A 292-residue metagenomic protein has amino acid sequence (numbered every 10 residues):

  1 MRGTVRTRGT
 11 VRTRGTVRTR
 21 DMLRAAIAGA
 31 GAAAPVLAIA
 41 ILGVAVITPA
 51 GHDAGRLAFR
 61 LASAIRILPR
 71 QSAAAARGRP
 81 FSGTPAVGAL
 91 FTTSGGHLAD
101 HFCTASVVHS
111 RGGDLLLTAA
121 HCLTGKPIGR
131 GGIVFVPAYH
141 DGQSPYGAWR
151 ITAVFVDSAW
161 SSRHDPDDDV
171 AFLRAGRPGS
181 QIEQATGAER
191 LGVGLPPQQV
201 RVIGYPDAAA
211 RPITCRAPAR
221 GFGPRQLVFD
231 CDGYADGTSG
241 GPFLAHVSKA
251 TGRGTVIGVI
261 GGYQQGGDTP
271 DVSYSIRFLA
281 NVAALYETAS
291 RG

Functional and structural regions predicted by a protein language model:
R2-T4, T19-S110, A284-G292: Protease-domain processing segments flanking chymotrypsin-fold serine proteases, especially trypsin-like
A73-P85, T92-S94, I133-G179: Conserved catalytic-core segment of clan PA serine endopeptidases
S82-Y139, A219-G223: Catalytic histidine site
G96-H97, G112-G113, C122-G125, D141-Q143 (+5 more regions): Solvent-exposed loop/turn segments at secondary-structure junctions within structured extracellular/periplasmic domains
G112-D114, P196-Q199, G252-T255: Loop/turn elements at helix/coil->beta-strand transitions in domains of secreted/extracellular proteins
I151, P166-G237: Chymotrypsin/trypsin-fold serine protease catalytic domain
G233-V259: Catalytic nucleophile loop of clan PA
I257, Y263-G292: C-terminal cap/linker of serine protease catalytic domains
